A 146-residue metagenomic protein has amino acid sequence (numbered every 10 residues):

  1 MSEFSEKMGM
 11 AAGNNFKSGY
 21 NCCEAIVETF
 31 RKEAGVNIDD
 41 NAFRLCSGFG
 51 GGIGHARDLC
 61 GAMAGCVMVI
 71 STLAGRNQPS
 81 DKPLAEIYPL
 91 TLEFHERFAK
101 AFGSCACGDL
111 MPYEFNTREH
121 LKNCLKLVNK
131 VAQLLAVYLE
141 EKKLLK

Functional and structural regions predicted by a protein language model:
M1-E3, F30-G48, A101-D109: Acidic-glycine-rich active-site phosphate/pyrophosphate-binding loop
M1-S18: Polybasic, low-complexity association/targeting segments
E33-R44, T72-L90: Phosphate-handling active-site elements
G48-R57: Transmembrane alpha-helix interface/packing and boundary motifs in multi-pass membrane proteins, characterized by
A56-G65: Conserved phosphate/anionic-ligand binding catalytic regions in large, soluble enzymes, centered on
G65-L73: DPxDG-like acidic metal-binding loop motif
E86-K146: C-terminal binding/interaction regions
